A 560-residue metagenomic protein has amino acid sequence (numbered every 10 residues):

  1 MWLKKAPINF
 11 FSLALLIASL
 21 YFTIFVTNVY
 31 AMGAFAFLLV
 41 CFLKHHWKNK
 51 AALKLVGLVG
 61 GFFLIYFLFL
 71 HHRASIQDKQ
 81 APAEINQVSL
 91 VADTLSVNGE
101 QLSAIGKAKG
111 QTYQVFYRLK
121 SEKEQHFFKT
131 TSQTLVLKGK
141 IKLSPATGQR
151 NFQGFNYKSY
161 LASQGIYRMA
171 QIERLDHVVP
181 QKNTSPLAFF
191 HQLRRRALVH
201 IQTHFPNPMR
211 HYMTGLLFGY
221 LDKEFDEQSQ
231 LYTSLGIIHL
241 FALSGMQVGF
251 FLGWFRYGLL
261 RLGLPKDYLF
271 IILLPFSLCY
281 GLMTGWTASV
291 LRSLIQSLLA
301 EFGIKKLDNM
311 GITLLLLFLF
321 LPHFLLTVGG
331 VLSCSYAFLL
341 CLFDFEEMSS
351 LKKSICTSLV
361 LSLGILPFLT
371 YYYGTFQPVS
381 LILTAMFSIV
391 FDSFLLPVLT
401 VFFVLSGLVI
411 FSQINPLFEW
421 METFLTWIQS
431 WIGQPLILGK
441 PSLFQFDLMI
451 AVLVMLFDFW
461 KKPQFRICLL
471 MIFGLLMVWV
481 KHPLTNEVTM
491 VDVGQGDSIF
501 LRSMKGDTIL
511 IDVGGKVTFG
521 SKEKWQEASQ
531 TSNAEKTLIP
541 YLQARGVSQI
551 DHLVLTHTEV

Functional and structural regions predicted by a protein language model:
M1-H239, R466-V560: Hydrophobic secondary-structure signal with a strong preference for alpha-helical segments in membranes
K4-K44, P397, V401, S406-D458: Membrane-embedded alpha-helical segments of integral membrane proteins
Y21-I24, A81, G106-A108, L198-F205 (+5 more regions): Alpha-helix C-terminal capping segments
V29-Y30, V40-V59, Q228-L381, Q445-P483: Hydrophobic alpha-helical transmembrane segments in multi-pass membrane proteins
V56-L64, A81-I85, S103-G106, S185 (+7 more regions): Juxtamembrane/interfacial segments around transmembrane helices
C341-G439: Alpha-helical transmembrane segments of multi-pass integral membrane proteins
